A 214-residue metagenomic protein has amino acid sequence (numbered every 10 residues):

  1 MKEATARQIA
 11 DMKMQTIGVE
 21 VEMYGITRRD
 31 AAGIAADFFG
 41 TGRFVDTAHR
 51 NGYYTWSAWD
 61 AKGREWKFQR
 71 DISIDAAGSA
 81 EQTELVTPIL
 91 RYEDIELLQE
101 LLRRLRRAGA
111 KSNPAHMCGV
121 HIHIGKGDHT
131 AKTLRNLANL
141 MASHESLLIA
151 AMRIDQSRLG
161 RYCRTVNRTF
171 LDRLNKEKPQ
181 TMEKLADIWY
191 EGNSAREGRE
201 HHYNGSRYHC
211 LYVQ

Functional and structural regions predicted by a protein language model:
M1-P114, G127-Q214: C-terminal accessory/tail domains of diverse enzymes
H116-V120: Short, conserved phosphate-binding/catalytic loop or strand-edge motifs used in phosphoryl-/nucleotidyl-transfer
I122-I124: Active-site beta-strand/loop microenvironment that shapes enzyme catalytic pockets
